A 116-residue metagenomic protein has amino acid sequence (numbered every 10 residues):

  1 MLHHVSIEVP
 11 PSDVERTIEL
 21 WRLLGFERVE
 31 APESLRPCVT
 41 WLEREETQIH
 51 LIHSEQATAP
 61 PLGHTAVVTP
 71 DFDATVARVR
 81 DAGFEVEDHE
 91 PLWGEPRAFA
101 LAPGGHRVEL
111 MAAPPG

Functional and structural regions predicted by a protein language model:
M1-I18, G63-T65, G116: N-terminal beta-strand motif that seeds the catalytic metal site of vicinal oxygen chelate
E8, A66-P70, L101: Short hydrophobic/aromatic beta-strand micro-patches that form the beta-sheet surface supporting nucleotide- or nucleic
E8-Q48: Core segments of cupin and vicinal oxygen chelate
E19-L23, R78, G104: Structural preference for long, well-ordered alpha-helical segments within the folded cores of structured domains
S34-C38, A59, L92-P96: Short acidic/glycine-enriched loop/turn segments that link adjacent beta-strands
L62-F84: Mid-chain, well-packed structural core segment of small domains
A82-G116: Vicinal oxygen chelate
